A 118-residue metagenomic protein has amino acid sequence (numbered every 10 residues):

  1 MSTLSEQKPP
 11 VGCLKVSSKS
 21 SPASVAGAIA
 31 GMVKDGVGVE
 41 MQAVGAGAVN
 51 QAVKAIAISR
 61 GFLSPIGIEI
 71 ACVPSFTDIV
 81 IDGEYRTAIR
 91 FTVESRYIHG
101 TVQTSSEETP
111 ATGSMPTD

Functional and structural regions predicted by a protein language model:
S2-K8, F62-P65: Acidic-enriched and Gly/Ser
P10-G38, A52-I56, R60, I89: Conserved mixed alpha/beta catalytic, RNA-binding, or beta-rich assembly cores of soluble enzyme, regulatory
S20, V44-G47: Short beta->alpha linker loops
A46-C72: Short, hydrophobic/π-rich interface segment
S64-D118: C-terminal edge-of-domain segments
